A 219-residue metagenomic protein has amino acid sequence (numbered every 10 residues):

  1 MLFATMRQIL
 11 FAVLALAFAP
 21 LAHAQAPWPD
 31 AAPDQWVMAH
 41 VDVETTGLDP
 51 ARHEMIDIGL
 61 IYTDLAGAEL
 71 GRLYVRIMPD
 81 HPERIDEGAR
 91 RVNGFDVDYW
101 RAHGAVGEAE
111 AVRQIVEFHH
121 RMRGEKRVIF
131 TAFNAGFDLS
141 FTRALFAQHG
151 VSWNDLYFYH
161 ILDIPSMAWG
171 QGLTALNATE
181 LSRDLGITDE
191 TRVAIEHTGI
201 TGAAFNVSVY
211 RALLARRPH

Functional and structural regions predicted by a protein language model:
M1-L10: Bacterial N-terminal signal peptides that target proteins for export
F11-A12, A22: Cleavable N-terminal signal peptides
P29-A39, T46-A135, D184, T191 (+1 more regions): Conserved non-catalytic scaffold segment of RNase H-like nuclease domains
I129-G136, S140-F146, N177-H219: Acidic, Mg2+-coordinating catalytic module of metal-dependent nucleases/exonucleases that use a two-metal-ion mechanism
S140, G150-N154, W169: Catalytic phosphate/metal-binding cores of nucleic-acid and nucleotide-processing enzymes, i.e., regions that mediate
H160-A175: Short alpha-helix plus adjacent loop in nuclease-associated cores
